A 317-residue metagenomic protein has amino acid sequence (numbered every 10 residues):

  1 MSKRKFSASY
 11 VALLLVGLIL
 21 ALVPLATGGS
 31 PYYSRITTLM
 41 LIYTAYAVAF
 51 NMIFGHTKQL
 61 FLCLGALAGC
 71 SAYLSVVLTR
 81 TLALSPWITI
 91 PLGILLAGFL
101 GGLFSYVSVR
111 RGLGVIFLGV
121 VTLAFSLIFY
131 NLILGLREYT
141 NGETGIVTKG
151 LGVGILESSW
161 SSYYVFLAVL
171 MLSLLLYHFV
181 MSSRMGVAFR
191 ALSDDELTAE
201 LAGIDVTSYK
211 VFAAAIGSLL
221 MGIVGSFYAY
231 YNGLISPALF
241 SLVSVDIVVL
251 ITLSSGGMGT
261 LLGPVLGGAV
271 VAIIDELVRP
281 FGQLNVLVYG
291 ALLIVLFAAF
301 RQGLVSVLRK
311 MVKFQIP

Functional and structural regions predicted by a protein language model:
M1-L20, D194-E196, L201-Y209, V278-P317: Cytosolic-side transmembrane-helix boundaries in multi-pass membrane proteins
F6, E157-S236: Helix-loop-helix "hairpin" substructures at the membrane interface of multi-pass membrane proteins
Y10-L14, I36-T37, L41, A66 (+7 more regions): Hydrophobic alpha-helical transmembrane segments
V11-T27, L96, L100, F166-L176 (+1 more regions): Hydrophobic core of alpha-helical transmembrane segments in multi-pass integral membrane proteins
L20, P24, G29-R80, V107-F117 (+3 more regions): Single transmembrane alpha-helix segments in multi-pass membrane proteins
L82-F125, L266-G268: Alpha-helical transmembrane segments within multi-pass membrane transporters and channels
F125-L156, V307: Extracellular/periplasmic helix-loop junction at the C-terminal end of a transmembrane helix in multi-pass membrane
V211-A299: Transmembrane alpha-helical segments in multi-pass inner-membrane proteins
